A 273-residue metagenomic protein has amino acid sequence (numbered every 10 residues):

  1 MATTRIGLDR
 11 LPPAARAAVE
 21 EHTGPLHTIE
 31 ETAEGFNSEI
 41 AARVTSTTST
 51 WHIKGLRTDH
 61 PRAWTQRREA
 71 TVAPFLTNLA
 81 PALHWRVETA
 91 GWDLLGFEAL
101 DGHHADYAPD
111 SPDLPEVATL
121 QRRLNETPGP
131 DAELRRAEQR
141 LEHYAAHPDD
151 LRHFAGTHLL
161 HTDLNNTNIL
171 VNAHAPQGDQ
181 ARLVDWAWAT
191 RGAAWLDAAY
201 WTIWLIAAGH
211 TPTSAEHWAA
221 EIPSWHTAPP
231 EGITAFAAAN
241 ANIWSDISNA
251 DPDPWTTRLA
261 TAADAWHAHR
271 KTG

Functional and structural regions predicted by a protein language model:
M1-L26, H174-G178, T261-G273: Actinobacteria-biased recognition of intrinsically disordered, low-complexity terminal regions
G7-D9, V19-S46: ATP-binding glycine-rich phosphate-binding loop
R10-H22, R123-N166, L170-A175, R182 (+1 more regions): An alpha-helical support segment within catalytic cores of ATP-dependent transferases
A14-R16, N37-E39, S49-E98, H103-L124: A conserved alpha-helical element in kinase catalytic cores
R43-S49, N172-H174: Active-site beta-strand termini and strand-to-loop segments that position acidic
P61, A199-G273: Helix-rich C-terminal or lid/interface subdomains of diverse kinases
D185-A189: Activation of the activation-loop gatekeeper triad in protein kinase-fold domains
